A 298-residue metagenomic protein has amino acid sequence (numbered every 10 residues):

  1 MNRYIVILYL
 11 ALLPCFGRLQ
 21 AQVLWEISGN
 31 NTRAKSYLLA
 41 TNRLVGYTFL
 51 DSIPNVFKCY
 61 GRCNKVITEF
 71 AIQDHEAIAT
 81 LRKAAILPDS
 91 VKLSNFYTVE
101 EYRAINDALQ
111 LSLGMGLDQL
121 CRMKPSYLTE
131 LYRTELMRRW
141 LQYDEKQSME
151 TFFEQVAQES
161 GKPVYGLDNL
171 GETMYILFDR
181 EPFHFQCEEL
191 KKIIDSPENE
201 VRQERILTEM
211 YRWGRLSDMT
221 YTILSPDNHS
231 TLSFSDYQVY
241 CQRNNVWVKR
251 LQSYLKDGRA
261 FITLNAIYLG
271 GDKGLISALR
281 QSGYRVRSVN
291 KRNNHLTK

Functional and structural regions predicted by a protein language model:
M1-E26: Bacterial Sec-dependent N-terminal signal peptides
L19, T48, Q242-V246: Short secondary-structure boundary/capping elements
L19-A21, R103-A104, L296-K298: Sec-dependent signal peptide cleavage junction
S28-L38, N42-T231, S235: Structured, acidic catalytic/metal-binding patches in enzyme active sites
S233-K298: A cross-kingdom marker for long, charged
